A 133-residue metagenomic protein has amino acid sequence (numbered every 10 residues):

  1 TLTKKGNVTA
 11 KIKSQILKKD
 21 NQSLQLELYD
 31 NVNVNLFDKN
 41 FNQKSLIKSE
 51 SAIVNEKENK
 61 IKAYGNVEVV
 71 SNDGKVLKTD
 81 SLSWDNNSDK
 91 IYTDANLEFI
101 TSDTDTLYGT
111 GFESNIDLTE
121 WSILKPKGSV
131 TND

Functional and structural regions predicted by a protein language model:
T1-D133: Mature-chain termini and adjacent capping regions
